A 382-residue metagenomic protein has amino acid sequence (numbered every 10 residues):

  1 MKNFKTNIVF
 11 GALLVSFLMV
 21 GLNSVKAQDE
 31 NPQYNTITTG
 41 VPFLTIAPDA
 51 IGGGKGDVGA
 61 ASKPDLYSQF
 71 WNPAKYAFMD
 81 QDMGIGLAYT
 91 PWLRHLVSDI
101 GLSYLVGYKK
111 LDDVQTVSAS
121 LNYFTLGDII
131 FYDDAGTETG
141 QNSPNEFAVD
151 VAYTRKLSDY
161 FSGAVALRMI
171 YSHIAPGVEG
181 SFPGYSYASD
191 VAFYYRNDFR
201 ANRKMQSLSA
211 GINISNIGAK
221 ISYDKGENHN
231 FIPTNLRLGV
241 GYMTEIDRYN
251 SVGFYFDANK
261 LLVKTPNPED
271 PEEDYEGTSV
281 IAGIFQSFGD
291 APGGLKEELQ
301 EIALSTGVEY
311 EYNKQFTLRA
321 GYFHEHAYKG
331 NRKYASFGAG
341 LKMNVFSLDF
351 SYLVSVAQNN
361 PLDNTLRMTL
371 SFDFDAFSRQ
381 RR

Functional and structural regions predicted by a protein language model:
K2-A12: Bacterial N-terminal signal peptides that target proteins for export
G11-G21: Bacterial N-terminal signal peptides
L22-A27: Sec/Tat signal peptide C-region and signal peptidase I cleavage site
Q28-R382: Subset of outer-membrane beta-barrel
